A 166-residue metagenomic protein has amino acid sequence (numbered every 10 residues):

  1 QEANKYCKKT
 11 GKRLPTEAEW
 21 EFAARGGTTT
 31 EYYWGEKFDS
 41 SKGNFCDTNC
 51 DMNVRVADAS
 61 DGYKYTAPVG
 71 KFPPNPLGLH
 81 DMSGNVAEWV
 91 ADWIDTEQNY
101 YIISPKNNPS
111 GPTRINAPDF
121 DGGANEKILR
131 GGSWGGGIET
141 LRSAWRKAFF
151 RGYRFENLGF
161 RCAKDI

Functional and structural regions predicted by a protein language model:
Q1-W145, R154-E156: Functional-site microenvironments in short loops/helix caps that host divalent-cation chemistry
A148-F149: Short, positively biased Gly/Pro-containing turn/loop motifs at secondary-structure boundaries
F155-I166: Short, structured beta-strand segments at or near domain termini in extracellular proteins/domains
